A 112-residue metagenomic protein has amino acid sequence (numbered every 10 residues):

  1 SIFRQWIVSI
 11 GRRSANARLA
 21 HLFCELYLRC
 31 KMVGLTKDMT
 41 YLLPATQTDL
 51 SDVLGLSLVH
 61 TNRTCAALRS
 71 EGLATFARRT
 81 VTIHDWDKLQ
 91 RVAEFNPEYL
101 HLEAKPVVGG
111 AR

Functional and structural regions predicted by a protein language model:
S1-H21, L100-R112: A small-molecule sensor/coupling module
I2-V8, F23-T40: Functional cleft and adjacent loop/helix regions within the main domain that mediate ligand binding or catalysis
H21-C24, R91: Generic alpha-helical structural context detector
R29-R112: Phosphate-/nucleic-acid-contacting segments
